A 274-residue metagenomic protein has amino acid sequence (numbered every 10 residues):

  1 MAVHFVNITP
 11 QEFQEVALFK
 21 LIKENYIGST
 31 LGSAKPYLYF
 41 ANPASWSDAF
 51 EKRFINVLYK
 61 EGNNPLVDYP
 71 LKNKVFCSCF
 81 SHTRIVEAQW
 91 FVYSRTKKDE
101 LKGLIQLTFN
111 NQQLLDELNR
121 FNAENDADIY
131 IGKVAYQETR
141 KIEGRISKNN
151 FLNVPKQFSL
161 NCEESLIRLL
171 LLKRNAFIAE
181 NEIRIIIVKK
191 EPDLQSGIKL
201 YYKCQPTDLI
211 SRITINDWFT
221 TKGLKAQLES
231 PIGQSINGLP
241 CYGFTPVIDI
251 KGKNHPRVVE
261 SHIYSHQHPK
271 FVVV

Functional and structural regions predicted by a protein language model:
M1-V274: Partner-binding and oligomerization surfaces adjacent to conserved cores of proteins that assemble macromolecular
